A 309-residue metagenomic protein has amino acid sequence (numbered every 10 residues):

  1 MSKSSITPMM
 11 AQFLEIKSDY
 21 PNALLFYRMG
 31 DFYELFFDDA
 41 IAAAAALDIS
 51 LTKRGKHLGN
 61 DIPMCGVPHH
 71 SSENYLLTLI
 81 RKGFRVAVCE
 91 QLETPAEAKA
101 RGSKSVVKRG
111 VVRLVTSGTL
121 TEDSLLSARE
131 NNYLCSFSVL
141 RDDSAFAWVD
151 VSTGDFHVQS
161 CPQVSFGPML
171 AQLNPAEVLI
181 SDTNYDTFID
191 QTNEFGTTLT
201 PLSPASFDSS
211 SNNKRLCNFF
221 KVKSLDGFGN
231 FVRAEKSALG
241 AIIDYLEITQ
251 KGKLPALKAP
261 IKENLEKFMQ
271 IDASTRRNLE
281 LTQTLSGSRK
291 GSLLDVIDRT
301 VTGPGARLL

Functional and structural regions predicted by a protein language model:
M1-L309: Basic, polar low-complexity surface loops/patches
